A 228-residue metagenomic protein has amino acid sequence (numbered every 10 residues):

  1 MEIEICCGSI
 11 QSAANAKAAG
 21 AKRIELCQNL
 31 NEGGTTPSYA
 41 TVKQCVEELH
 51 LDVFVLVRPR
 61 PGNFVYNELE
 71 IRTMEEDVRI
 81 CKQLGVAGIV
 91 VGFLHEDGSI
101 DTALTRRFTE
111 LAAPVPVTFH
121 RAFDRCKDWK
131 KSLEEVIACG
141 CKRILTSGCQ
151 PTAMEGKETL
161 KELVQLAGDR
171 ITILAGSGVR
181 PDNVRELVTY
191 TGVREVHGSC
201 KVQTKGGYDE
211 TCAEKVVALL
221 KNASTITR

Functional and structural regions predicted by a protein language model:
I3-I5, I24-L26, V53-V57, I89-V91 (+4 more regions): Hydrophobic faces of well-ordered beta-strands that scaffold small-molecule active sites in alpha/beta enzyme cores
G8-N15, V65-D77, D124-C139, L163-A167 (+2 more regions): Catalytic cores of alpha/beta
S9, L30, P59-P61, H95 (+4 more regions): Active-site-proximal loop/turn and secondary-structure-junction residues that shape catalytic pockets, frequently
I10-S12, T35, V42-T102: Active-site beta->alpha loop and helix N-cap motifs at the rims of alpha/beta catalytic domains
K17-A18, V42-F54, R79-G85, R107-A112 (+3 more regions): Acidic (Asp/Glu)-rich catalytic clusters
R23-T35, I80, L84-E96, C141-M154 (+1 more regions): Glycine-rich phosphate-binding active-site loops on the catalytic face of alpha/beta enzymes
G34-P61, I100-A122, E155-P181, A213-R228: Alpha-helix-loop-beta-strand connector modules within alpha/beta enzyme cores
K82-E134, C139: Hydrophobic, well-structured mid-protein blocks that either form specific transmembrane helices
